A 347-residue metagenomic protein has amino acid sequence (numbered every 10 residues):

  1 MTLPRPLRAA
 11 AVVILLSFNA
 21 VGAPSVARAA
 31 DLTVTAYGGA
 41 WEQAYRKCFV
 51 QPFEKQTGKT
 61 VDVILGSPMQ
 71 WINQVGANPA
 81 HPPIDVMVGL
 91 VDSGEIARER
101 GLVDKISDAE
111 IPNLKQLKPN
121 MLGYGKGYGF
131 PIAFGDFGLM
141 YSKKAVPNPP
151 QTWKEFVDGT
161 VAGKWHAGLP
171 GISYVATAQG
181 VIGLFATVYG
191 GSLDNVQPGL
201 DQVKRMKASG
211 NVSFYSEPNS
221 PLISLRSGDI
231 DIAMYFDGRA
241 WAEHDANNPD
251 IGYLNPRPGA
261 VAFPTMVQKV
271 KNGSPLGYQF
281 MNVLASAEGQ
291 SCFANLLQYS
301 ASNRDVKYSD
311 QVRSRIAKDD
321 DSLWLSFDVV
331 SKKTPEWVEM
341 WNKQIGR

Functional and structural regions predicted by a protein language model:
A29-E95: Early extracytoplasmic/lumenal segment of secretory-pathway proteins
G39-Q43, P83-I84, G89-R226: Extracytoplasmic ligand-binding site segments that recognize negatively charged/polar headgroups
P82-V88, F214, D231-F236, G252: Paired acidic/hydrophobic, glycine-rich loop segments that form the ligand-binding mouth/hinge of periplasmic-binding
D92-I96, R226, D231-D250: A ligand-binding cleft/hinge motif common to bilobed small-molecule-binding domains
G135, D201-K207, F214, N247-K271: Periplasmic-binding protein-like
G138-A145, L184-V188, F263-L276, V283-L284 (+1 more regions): A bilobed periplasmic-binding-protein/Venus flytrap-type ligand-binding module shared by bacterial periplasmic
K164-S173, L284-Y308: Periplasmic-binding protein-like
D310-R347: Extracellular/periplasmic bilobal clamshell ligand-binding domains
